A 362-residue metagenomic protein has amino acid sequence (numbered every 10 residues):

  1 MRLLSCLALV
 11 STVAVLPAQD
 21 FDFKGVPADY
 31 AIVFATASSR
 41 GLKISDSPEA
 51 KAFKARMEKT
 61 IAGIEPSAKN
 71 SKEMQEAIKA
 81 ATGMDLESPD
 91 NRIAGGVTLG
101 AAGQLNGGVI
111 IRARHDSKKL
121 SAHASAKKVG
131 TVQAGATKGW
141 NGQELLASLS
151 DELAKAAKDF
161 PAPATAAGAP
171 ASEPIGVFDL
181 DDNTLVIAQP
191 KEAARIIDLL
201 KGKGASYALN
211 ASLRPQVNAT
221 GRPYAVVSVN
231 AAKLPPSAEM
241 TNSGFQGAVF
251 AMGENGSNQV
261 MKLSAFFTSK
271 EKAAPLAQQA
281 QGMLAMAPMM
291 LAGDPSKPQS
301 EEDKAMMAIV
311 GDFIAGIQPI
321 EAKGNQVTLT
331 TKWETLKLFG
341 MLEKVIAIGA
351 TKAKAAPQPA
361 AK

Functional and structural regions predicted by a protein language model:
L3-A14: Sec-dependent N-terminal signal peptides
Q19-A167, A171, V217-M240, L276-I314 (+2 more regions): Structural boundary/hinge residues at secondary-structure and domain interfaces
I32-F34, G103-A113, N183-A188, M261-F266 (+1 more regions): Short cationic amphipathic helices and targeting signals
R92-A101, A248-E254, A315-A322: Short amphipathic beta-strand and strand-loop transition segments with alternating hydrophobic
A113-S117, P190-A193, T268-K272, K332-L336: Helix N-cap motif at beta-to-alpha junctions
A167-N242: A conserved glycine-rich beta-strand in the N-terminal activation segment of trypsin-fold
A169-K191, F313, E321-Q326, L338-F339 (+2 more regions): An acidic-aromatic pocket/loop used at catalytic or ligand-binding sites
G244-A273: Helix-loop elements that line ligand-binding/catalytic pockets
